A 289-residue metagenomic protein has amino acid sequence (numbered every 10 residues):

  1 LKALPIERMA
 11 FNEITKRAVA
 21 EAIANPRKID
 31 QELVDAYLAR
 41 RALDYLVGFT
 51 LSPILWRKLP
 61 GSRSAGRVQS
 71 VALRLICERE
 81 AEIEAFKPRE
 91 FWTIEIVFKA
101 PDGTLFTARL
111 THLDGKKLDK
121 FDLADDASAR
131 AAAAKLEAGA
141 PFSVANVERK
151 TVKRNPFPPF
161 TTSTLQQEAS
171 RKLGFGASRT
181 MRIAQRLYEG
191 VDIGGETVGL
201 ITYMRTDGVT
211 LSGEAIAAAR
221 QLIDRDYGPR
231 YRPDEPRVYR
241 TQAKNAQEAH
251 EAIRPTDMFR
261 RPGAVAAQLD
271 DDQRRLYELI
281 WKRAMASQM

Functional and structural regions predicted by a protein language model:
L1-M289: Toprim catalytic domain recognition across nucleic-acid enzymes
